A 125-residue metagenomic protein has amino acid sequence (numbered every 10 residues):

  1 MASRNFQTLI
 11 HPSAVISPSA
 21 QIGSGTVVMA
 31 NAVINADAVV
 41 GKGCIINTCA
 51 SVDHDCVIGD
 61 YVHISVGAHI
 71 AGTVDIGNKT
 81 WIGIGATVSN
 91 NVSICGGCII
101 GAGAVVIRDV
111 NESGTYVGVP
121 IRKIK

Functional and structural regions predicted by a protein language model:
M1-R4: Short helix-capping segments at alpha-helix termini
L9-I124: Structural signal for interior beta-strand "rungs" in well-ordered beta-sheet cores of soluble enzyme domains
